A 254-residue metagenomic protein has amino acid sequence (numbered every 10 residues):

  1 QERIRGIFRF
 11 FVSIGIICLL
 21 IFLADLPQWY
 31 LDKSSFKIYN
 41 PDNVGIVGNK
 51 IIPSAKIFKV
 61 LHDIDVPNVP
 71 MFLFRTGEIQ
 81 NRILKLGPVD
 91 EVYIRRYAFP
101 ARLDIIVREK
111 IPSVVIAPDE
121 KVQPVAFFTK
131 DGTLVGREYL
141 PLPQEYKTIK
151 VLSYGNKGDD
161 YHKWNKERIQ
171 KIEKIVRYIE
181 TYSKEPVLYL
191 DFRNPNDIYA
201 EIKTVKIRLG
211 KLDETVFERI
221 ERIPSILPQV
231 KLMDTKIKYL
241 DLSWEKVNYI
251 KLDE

Functional and structural regions predicted by a protein language model:
Q1-G45, A55-K56, V60-K85, E91-E254: Charged, solvent-exposed interaction patches on well-folded alpha/beta domains that mediate macromolecular contacts
G48: Glycine-rich Rossmann NAD(P)(H)-binding loop
